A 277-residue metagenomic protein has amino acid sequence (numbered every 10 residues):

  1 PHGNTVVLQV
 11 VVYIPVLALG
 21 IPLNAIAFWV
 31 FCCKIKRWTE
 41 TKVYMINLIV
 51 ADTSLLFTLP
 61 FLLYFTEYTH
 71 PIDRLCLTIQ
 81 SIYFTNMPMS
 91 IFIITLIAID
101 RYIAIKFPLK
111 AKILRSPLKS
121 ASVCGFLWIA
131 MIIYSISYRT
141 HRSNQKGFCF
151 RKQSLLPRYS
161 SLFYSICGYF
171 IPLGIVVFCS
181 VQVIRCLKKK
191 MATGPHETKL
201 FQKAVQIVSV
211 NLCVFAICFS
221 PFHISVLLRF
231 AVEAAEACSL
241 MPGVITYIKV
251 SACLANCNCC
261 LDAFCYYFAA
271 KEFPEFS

Functional and structural regions predicted by a protein language model:
P1, T66-N86, K112-C124, W128-F178 (+2 more regions): Loop architecture of class A 7-transmembrane GPCRs
P1-V30, S165: Extracellular N-terminal segment of 7TM GPCRs
T5-V10, I14, E40-I97, A104-F107 (+2 more regions): Extracellular TM2-ECL1-early TM3 structural module of rhodopsin-like
V11, P22-C33, F57-P71, T95-K106 (+5 more regions): Structural signature of transmembrane alpha-helix termini at the membrane-water interface
Y13-V16, K42, Y83-S90, G168-I175 (+4 more regions): Alpha-helical transmembrane segments of integral membrane proteins, emphasizing hydrophobic/aromatic residues
V16-L17, N47-L59, V123-S135, S165-L173 (+2 more regions): Alpha-helical transmembrane segments of multi-pass membrane proteins
F28, C32-V43, I99-V123, V177-V208 (+2 more regions): Intracellular signaling interfaces of 7-transmembrane GPCRs
V214, I224, T246-S277: Seventh transmembrane helix
